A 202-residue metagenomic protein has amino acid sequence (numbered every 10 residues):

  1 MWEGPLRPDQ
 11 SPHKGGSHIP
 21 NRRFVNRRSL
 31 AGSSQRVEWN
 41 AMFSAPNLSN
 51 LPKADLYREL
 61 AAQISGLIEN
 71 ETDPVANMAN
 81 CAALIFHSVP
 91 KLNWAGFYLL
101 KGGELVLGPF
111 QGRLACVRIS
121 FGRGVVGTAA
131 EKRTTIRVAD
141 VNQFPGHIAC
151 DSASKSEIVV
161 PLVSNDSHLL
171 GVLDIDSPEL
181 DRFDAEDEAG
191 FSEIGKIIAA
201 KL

Functional and structural regions predicted by a protein language model:
W2-G4, P8-G16, R22, R27 (+1 more regions): Short, low-complexity intrinsically disordered segments enriched in A/P/G/S/L with frequent Arg, especially at protein
E38-G108, E193, I197-I198, L202: Intrinsically disordered, low-complexity terminal regulatory regions
L92, L100-C150: Regulatory sensory and allosteric helical modules in signal-transduction proteins and certain transcription factors
W94, V159, V172: Short hydrophobic/aromatic beta-strand element in the GNAT-like acyltransferase core that lines or flanks the acyl-donor
R113, S177-P178: A short acidic/small-residue loop/turn micro-motif
S156-S164: A short, aliphatic-rich beta-strand micro-motif
V163-S177: Sensory-domain boundary capping and coupling elements
L180-D187: A short acidic/glycine-rich loop-to-helix N-cap element
